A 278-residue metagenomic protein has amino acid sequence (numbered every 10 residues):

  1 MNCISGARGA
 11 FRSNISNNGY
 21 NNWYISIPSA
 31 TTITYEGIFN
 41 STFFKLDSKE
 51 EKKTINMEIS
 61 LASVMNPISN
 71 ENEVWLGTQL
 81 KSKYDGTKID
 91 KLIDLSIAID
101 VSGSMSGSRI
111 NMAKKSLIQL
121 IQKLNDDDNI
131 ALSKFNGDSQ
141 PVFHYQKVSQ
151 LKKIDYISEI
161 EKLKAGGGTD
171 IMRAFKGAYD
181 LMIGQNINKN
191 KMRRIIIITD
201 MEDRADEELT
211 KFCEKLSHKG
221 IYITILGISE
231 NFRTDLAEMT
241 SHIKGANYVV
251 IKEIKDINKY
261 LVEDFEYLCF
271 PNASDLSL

Functional and structural regions predicted by a protein language model:
M1-V101, G107-K123, A131, D138 (+9 more regions): Von Willebrand factor
I68-N72, I89, D126, K189-K191 (+2 more regions): Short flexible coil/turn linkers enriched for glycine and charged/polar residues that connect secondary-structure
G77, S96-I97, A131-K134, K189 (+3 more regions): Structural recognition of the beta-strand scaffold that forms the well-ordered cores of secreted hydrolase catalytic
I93, D128, S274-L276: Short beta-strand/loop motifs in extracellular/secreted proteins, especially within beta-sandwich accessory domains
I99-S102, A113, L132, A178 (+3 more regions): DG-centered beta-turn motif at the end of beta-strands
R109, T199-K244, V249-K252, D256 (+1 more regions): VWA/integrin I-like adhesion module and closely mimicked acidic/polar interface patches used
D126-I130, S158, T169-D170, K189-R194 (+2 more regions): Loop/turn elements at helix/coil->beta-strand transitions in domains of secreted/extracellular proteins
K255-L278: C-terminal "exit" segments of structured domains
